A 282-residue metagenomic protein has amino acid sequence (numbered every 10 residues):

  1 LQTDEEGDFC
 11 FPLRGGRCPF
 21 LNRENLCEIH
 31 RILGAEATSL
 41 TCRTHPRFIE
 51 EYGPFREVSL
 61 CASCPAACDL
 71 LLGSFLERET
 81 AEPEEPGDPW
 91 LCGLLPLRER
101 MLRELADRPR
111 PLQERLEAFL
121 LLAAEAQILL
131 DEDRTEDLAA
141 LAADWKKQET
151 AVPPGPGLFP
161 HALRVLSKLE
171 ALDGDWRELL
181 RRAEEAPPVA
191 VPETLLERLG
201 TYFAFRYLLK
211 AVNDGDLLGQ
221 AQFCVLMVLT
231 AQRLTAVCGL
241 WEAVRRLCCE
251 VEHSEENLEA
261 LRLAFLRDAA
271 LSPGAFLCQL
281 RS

Functional and structural regions predicted by a protein language model:
L1, R23, E82-L91, P156 (+2 more regions): Short, structured coil/loop segments at alpha-helix boundaries
L1-Q2, D8-L13, L76, M101 (+4 more regions): Generic preference for hydrophobic/aromatic residues in regular secondary structure cores
Q2-G34: Structured, beta-strand-rich domain cores that present glycine/charged loop surfaces used to bind extended ligands
C10-P12, L71-E79, E255-A260: Short, charged low-complexity intrinsically disordered segments located at boundaries of structured domains
P12, L21, E36, V58 (+1 more regions): Generic alpha-helical scaffold signal
N25, I32-L116: Internal, well-ordered alpha/beta segment that forms a basic, Gly-enriched binding/recognition surface
A106-S282: Hydrophobic, aromatic-lined core segments that form the binding pocket/scaffold for planar heteroaromatic ligands
